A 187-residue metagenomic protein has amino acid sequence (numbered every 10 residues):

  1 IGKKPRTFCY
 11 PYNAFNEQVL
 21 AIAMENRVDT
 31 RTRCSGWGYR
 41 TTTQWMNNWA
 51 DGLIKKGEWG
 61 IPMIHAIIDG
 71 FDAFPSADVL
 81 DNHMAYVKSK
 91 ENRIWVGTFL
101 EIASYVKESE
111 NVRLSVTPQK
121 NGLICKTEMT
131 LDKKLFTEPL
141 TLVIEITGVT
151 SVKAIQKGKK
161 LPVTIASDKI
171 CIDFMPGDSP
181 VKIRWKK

Functional and structural regions predicted by a protein language model:
I1-G52, A73-V79, K107: Catalytic domains of cell-wall/extracellular-matrix polysaccharide-remodeling enzymes, centered on de-N-acetylation
F8, P62, T98: Conserved, mostly hydrophobic/aromatic
L53, A73-V112: Catalytic cores of secreted or luminal carbohydrate-active enzymes
E58-H65: Active-site regions of oxyanion-processing enzymes, predominantly non-cytosolic
L114-V116, N121-D132: Short, well-ordered beta-strand segments enriched in hydrophobic/aromatic residues
E128-T150: Surface-exposed beta-strand/loop patches in extracellular or lumenal glycoproteins
V149-G158: Change to "...patches in solvent-exposed regions of secreted, membrane-anchored, or virion-exposed structural
I165-K187: C-terminal beta-strand-rich structural cap/linker in extracellular carbohydrate-active enzymes
